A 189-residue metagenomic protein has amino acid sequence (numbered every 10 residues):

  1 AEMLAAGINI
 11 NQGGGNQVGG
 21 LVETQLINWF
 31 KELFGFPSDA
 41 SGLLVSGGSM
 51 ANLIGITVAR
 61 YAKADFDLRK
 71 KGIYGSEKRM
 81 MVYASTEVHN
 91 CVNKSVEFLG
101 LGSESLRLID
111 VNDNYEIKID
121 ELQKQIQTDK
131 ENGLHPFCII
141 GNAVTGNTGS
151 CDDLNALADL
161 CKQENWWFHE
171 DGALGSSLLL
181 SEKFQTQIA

Functional and structural regions predicted by a protein language model:
A1, G42, N93, E97: Catalytic zinc-binding patch centered on the HExxH motif and its immediate surroundings that defines zinc-dependent
A1-D39: N-terminal entrance/gating region of PLP-dependent enzymes' catalytic architecture
L4-A5, G42, T128-D129: Generic hydrophobic, helix-prone segments enriched in Leu/Val/Ile
I10, G14, N28, A40-G42 (+3 more regions): A generic structural micro-environment signature that highlights single residues at secondary-structure boundaries
V18-G19, G42-S49, A84-S85, N142: Active-site nucleophile and cofactor-binding loops and adjacent substrate-binding regions of central metabolic enzymes
F36-G42, A64-L68: Short secondary-structure capping/junction motifs at helix and strand boundaries
A51-I54, V58-A189: Conserved PLP-enzyme active-site core in the AAT-like
